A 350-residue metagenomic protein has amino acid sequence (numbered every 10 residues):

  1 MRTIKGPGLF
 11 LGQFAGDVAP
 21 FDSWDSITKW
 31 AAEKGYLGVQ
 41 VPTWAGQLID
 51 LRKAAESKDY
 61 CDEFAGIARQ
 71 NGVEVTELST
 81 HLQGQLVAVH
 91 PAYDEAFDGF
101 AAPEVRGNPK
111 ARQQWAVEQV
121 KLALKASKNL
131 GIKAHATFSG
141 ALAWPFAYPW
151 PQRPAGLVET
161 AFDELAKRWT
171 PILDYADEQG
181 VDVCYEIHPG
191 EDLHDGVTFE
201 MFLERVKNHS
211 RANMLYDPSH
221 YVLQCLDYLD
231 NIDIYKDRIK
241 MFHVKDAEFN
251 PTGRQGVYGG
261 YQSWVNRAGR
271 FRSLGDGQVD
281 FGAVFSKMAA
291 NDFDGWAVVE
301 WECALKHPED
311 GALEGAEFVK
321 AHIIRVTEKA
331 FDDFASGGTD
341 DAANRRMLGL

Functional and structural regions predicted by a protein language model:
I4-P7, D22, G38, L78 (+3 more regions): Acidic/histidine-rich catalytic cores of soluble enzymes
P7, K29-Y36: A short, Lys/Arg-enriched amphipathic alpha-helix followed by its capping loop at the start of a domain
F10-G16, P42-W44, T80-Q83, G140-L142 (+4 more regions): Active-site beta-loop-alpha junctions enriched in small/polar residues
A15, I49-A55, E104-Q114, E159 (+1 more regions): The substrate-binding groove and active-site-proximal loops of carbohydrate-active enzymes, especially glycoside
F21, D25, W30, G66-E74 (+3 more regions): Active-site acidic/histidine proton-transfer and metal-coordination neighborhood in alpha/beta enzyme cores
Y36, V41, V73, S127 (+3 more regions): A structural motif
V41-F64, G84, S139-F146: Glycine-rich, proline-tolerant flexible connector loops at the mouths of alpha/beta enzymes
P308-F331, A335: C-terminal helical cap(s) of enzyme catalytic domains, especially alpha/beta-barrels
